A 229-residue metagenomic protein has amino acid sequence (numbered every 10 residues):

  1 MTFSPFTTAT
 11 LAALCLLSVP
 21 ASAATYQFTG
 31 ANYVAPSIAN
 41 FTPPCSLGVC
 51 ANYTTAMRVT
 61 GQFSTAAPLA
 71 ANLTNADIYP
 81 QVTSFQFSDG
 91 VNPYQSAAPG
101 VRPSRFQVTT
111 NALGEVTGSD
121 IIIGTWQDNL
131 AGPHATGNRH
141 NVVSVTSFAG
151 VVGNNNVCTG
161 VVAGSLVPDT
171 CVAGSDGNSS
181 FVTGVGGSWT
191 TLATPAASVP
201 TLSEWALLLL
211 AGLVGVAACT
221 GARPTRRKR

Functional and structural regions predicted by a protein language model:
F3-A24, G186-L209: Short, threonine-centered small-residue motifs that mark membrane-proximal processing/anchoring sites and TM-junction
A24-A39, Q81-V91: Tryptophan-anchored aromatic micro-motifs
I38-G48: Short glycine-rich His-centered loop
S46-D169: Predominantly extracellular/secreted and cell-surface proteins with exposed, flexible low-complexity segments
D169-P195: A recurrent domain-boundary module in secreted/ectodomain proteins
E204-P224: A cross-kingdom C-terminal cell-surface attachment/processing module
R226-R229: Cytoplasmic C-terminal tails of single-pass
